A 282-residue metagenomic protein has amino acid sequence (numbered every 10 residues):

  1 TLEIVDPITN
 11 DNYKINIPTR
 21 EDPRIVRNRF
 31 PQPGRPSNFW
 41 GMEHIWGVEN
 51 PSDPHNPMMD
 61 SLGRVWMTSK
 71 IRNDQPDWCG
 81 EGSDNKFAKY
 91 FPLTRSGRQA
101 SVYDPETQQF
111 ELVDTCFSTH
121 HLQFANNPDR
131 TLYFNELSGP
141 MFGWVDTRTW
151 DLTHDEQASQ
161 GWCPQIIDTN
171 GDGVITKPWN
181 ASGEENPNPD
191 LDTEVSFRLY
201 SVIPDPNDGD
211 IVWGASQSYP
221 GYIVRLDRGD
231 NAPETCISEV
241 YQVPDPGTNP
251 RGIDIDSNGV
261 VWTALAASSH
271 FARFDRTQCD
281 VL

Functional and structural regions predicted by a protein language model:
T1, M67-G97, S138-Q165, G214-Q217 (+2 more regions): Short, conserved, GDST-rich strand-edge loop motifs in beta-rich repeat architectures
T1-E3, R64-T68, R130-N135, I211-A215 (+1 more regions): Conserved beta-propeller blade signature
I4, K14, V102, F142-W144 (+2 more regions): Conserved blade-register residue in beta-propeller folds
P7-N10, Y103-Q108, T147-T149, D227-A232 (+1 more regions): Short loop/turn segments that connect beta-strands within beta-propeller blades
Y13-L62, T115, T119-H120, N249-R251: Blade-loop segments of beta-propeller domains
I15-T19, I45-N50, E111-F117, E156-Q157 (+2 more regions): Surface loop/turn motifs at the tips and blade-to-blade linkers of beta-strand repeat domains
R24-G41, W78-L93, D151-G161, D168-P187 (+2 more regions): Acidic, glycine-anchored loop motifs typical of Ca2+
H44-L62, H121-D129, N186-G209, R251-N258: Structural signature of eukaryotic scaffold interfaces centered on beta-propeller domains
